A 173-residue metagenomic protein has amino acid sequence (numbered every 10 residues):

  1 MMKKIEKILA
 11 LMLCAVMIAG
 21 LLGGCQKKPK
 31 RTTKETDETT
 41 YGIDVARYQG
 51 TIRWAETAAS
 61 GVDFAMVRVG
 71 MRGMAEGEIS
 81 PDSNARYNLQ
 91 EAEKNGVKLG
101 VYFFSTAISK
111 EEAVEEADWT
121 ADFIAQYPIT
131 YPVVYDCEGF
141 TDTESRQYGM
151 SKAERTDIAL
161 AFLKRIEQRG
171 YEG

Functional and structural regions predicted by a protein language model:
M1-M12: Bacterial N-terminal signal peptides that target proteins for export
K3, P29-K30, I52: A generic local structural motif
L21-E35: Sec-dependent signal peptide cleavage junction
G24, E167-G173: Short, intrinsically disordered, charge-balanced linker/junction segments flanking boundaries in proteins
E35-L163, E167-R169: Substrate-binding cleft of extracellular glycoside hydrolase catalytic domains
